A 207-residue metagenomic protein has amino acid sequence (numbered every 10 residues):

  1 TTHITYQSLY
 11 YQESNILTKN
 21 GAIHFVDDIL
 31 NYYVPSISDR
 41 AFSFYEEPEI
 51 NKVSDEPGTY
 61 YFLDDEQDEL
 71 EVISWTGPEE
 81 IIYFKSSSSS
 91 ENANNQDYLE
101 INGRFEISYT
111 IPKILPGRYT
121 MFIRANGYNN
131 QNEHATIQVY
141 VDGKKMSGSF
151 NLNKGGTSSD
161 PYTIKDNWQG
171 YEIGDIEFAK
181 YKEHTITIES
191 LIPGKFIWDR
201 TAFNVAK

Functional and structural regions predicted by a protein language model:
T1-G103, I107, A125-T136, Y140-K207: Solvent-exposed, polar surface segments
P112-I114, I176: Hydrophobic loop/turn residues within beta-sheet-rich immunoglobulin-like superfamily modules
P116-F122: Contiguous beta-strand segments within globular domains
